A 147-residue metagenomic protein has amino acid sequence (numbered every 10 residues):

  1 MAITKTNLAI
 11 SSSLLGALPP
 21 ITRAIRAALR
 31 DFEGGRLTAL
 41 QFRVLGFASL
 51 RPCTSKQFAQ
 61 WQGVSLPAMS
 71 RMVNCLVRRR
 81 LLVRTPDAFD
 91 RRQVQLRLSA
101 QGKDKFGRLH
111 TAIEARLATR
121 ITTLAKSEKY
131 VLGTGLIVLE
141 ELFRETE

Functional and structural regions predicted by a protein language model:
M1-A9, S127-E147: C-terminal regulatory/oligomerization modules of transcriptional regulators
M1-R36: N-terminal leader segment of winged-helix/HTH proteins
R23, A27-R30, R78, T111 (+2 more regions): Regular, well-ordered alpha-helical segments
R26-A68, E147: N-terminal helix-turn-helix DNA-binding core of bacterial DNA-binding proteins
N74-T134: Charged, amphipathic alpha-helical coiled-coil/dimerization segments
